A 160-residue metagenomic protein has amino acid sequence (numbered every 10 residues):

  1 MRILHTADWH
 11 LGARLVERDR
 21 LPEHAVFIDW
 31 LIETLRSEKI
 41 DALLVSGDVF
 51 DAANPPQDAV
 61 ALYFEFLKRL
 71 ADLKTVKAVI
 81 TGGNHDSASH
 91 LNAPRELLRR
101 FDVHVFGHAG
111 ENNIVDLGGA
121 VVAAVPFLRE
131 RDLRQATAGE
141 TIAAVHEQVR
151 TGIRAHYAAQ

Functional and structural regions predicted by a protein language model:
M1-V45, F50-Q160: Extended recognition/assembly regions associated with phosphoester-bond processing machinery
